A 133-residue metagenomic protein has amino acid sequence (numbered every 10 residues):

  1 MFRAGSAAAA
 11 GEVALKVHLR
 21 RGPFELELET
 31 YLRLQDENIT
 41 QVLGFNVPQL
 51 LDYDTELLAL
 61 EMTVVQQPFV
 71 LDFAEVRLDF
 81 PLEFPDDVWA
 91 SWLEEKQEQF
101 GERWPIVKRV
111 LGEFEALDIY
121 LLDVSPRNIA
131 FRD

Functional and structural regions predicted by a protein language model:
M1-D36, T40: ATP-binding glycine-rich loop module of kinase domains
R3-A4, V17, D52, E61-V64 (+1 more regions): Conserved hydrophobic "DFG−1" position in protein kinase catalytic cores
A8, R132-D133: Short acidic-glycine loop/turn motifs at beta-strand connectors
R20-R21, Q67-P68, R127, R132: Activation segment
E37-L43, D118-I119: Short, solvent-exposed secondary-structure boundary motifs
V42-R103: Conserved structural core of kinase catalytic domains
E102-V110: Conserved alphaE helix
L111-P126, F131: Catalytic-loop of the protein kinase fold
